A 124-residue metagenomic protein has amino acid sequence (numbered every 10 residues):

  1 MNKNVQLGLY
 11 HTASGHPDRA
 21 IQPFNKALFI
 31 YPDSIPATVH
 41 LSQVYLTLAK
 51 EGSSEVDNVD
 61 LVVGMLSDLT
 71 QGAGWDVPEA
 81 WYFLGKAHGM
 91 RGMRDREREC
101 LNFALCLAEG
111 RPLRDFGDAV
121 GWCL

Functional and structural regions predicted by a protein language model:
K3, A37, A80, L113-R114: TPR alpha-solenoid repeat register
L28-F29, G64-G72, C106: Conserved structural position within tetratricopeptide repeats
T47-S53, M90-G92, P112: Short coil/turn linking the two alpha-helices of tandem helical-hairpin repeats
